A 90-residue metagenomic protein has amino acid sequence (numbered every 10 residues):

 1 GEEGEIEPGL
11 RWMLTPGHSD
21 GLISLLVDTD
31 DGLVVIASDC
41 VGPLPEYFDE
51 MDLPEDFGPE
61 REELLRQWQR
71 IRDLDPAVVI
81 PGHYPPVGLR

Functional and structural regions predicted by a protein language model:
G1-F48: Catalytic core of the metallo-beta-lactamase
G1-L14, D56-P76: Metallo-beta-lactamase
L26-V27, L33-V34, L65-R90: Divalent-metal (often Zn2+) His-rich catalytic cores of metallo-beta-lactamase-fold enzymes
P43, G58-R61, V87-R90: Internal alpha/beta domain cores that form substrate/cofactor-binding pockets in large enzymes and binding proteins
E50-D56: Acidic/histidine-rich helix-loop elements that form or flank divalent-metal/phosphate-binding sites at the catalytic
